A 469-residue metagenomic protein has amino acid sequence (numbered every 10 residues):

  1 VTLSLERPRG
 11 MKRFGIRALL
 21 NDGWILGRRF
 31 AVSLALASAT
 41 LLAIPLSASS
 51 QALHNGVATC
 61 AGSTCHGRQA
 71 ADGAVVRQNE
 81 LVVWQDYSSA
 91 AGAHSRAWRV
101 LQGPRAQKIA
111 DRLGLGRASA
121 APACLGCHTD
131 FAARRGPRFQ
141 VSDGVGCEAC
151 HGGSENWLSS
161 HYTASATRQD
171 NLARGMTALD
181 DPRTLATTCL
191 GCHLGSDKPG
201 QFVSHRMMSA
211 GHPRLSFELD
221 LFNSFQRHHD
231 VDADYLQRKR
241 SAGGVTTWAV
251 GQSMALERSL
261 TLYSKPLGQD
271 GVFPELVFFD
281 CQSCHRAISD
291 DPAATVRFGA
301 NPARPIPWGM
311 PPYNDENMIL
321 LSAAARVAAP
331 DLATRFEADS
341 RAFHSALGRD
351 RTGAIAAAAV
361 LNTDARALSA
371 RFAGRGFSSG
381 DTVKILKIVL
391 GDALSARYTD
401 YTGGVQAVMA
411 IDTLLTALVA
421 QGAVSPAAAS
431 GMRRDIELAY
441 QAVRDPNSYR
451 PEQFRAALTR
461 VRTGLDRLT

Functional and structural regions predicted by a protein language model:
V1-G27: N-terminal secretory signal peptides that target proteins for export/translocation
A31-A43: Bacterial N-terminal signal peptides
A43, A48-H54: Boundary at the C-terminal end of the N-terminal hydrophobic targeting segment
A52-G62, E275: Local sequence-structure signature of Cys/Sec-based thiol-disulfide redox active-site neighborhoods
C65: Hydrophobic adenine-recognition pocket in adenosine-nucleotide-binding enzymes
Q69-D111, F139-V145, A149, G153-V405: Primarily the internal scaffold of c-type cytochrome electron-transfer domains, especially repeated/multiheme c-type
W98-P137: Mid-chain, structured segments of secreted extracytoplasmic proteins
S395-T469: A cross-kingdom marker for long, charged
